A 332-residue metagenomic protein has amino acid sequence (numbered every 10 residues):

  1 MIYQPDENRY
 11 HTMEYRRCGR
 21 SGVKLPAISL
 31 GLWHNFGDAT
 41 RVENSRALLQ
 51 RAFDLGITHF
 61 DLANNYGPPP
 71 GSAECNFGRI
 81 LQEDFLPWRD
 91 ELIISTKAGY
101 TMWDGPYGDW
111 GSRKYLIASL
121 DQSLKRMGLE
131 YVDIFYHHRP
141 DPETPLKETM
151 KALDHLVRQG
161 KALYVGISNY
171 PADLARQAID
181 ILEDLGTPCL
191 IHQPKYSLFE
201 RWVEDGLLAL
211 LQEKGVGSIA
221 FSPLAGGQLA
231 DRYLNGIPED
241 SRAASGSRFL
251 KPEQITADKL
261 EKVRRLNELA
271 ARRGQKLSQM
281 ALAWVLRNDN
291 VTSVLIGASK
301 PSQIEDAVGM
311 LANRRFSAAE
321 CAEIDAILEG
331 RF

Functional and structural regions predicted by a protein language model:
M1-L92: N-terminal binding-site loop/beta-alpha segment at the start of enzyme catalytic domains that lines or forms
I2-E7, T12, T144-F332: Beta/alpha (TIM)-barrel catalytic core signal, keyed to glycine-rich beta->alpha loops juxtaposed to Asp/Glu that bind
G19-G37, S95-G108, Y131, Y136: N-terminal small/glycine-rich loop or linker at the start of catalytic domains across soluble metabolic enzymes
V23-I28, G56-T58, L86-L92, L129-D133 (+5 more regions): Short, well-ordered coil/turn segments that N-cap beta-strands
L30, L62, T96, I134-H137 (+4 more regions): Conserved beta-strand positions
F36-R41, N65-A73, D141-P145, A172-D173 (+1 more regions): Acidic-and-aromatic substrate-binding clefts and catalytic sites of carbohydrate-active enzymes
T40-A52, G111-M127, A175-I179: Short, acidic/polar
L124-T144: Active-site groove signature of glycoside hydrolases
